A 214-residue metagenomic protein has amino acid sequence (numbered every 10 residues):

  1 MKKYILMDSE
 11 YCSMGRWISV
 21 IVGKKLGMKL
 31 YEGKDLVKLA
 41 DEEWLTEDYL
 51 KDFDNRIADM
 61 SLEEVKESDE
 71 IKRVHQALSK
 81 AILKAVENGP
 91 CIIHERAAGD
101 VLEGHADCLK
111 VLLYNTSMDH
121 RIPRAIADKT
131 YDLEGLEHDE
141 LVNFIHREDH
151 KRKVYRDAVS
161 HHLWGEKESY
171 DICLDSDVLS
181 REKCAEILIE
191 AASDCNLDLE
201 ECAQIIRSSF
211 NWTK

Functional and structural regions predicted by a protein language model:
I5-G23: Glycine-rich phosphate-binding P-loop
K29-D41: Short beta-strand-centered segment that lines the nucleotide-binding/catalytic pocket of NTP-utilizing
A40-P90: ATP-dependent small-molecule kinase phosphotransfer cores that center on conserved nucleotide phosphate-binding segments
R56-M60, E134-R181, N211-T213: Small-molecule kinase domains that catalyze NTP-dependent phosphoryl transfer to phosphate-bearing small molecules
H75, S79, R181-I189: Short, amphipathic alpha-helical "lid/cap" segments that border enzyme active or binding sites
A85, C91, E95-K110, Y114-T116 (+1 more regions): RNA pseudouridine synthases
G104-I126, G135-E148: Conserved phosphate-donor/acceptor-positioning beta-strand/loop module used by diverse small-molecule
C195-T213: C-terminal helical "lid" subdomain and adjoining coupling/linker elements of P-loop NTPases
